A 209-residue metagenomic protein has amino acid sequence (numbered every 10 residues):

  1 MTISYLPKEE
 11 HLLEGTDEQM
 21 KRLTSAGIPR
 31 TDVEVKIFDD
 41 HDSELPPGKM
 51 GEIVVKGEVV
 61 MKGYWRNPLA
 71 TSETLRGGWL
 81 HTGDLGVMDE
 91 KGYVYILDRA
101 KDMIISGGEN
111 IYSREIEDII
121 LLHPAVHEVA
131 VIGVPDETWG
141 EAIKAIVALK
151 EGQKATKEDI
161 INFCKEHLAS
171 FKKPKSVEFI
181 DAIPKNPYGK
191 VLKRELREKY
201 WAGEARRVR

Functional and structural regions predicted by a protein language model:
M1-V33, P47-G51, M61-K62, R76-G77 (+1 more regions): Conserved ATP-binding loop and adjacent catalytic segment of the adenylate-forming AMP-binding
I3-K8, F38-D39, K56: Short beta-strand-to-turn element immediately C-terminal to the catalytic PLP-Schiff-base lysine in fold type I
M20, V35-K36, L85, A182: Generic short beta-strand
V35, V129-V131, V177: Generic structural signal for residues in well-ordered beta-strands
H41-E44, G57, K62-R66, E73 (+4 more regions): AMP-binding/adenylate-forming catalytic core of the ANL superfamily
E198-R209: Acidic/polar alpha-helix N-cap and adjacent early helical turns within long charge-rich amphipathic helices/linkers
